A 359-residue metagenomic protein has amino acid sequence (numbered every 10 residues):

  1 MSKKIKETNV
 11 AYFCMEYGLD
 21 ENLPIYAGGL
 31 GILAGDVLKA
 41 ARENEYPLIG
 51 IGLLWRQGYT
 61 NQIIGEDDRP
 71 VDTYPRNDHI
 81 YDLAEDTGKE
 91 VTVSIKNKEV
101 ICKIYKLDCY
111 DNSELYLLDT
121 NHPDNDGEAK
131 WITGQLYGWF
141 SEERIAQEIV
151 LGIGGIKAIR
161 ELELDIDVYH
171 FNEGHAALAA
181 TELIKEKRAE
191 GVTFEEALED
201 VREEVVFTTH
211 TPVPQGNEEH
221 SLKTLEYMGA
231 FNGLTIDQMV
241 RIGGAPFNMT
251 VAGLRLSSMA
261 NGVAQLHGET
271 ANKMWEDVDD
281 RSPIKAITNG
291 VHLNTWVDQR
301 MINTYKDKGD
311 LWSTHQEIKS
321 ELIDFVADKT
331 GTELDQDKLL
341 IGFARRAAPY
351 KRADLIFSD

Functional and structural regions predicted by a protein language model:
M1-D359: Catalytic cores of carbohydrate-active enzymes across secretory and cytosolic contexts
